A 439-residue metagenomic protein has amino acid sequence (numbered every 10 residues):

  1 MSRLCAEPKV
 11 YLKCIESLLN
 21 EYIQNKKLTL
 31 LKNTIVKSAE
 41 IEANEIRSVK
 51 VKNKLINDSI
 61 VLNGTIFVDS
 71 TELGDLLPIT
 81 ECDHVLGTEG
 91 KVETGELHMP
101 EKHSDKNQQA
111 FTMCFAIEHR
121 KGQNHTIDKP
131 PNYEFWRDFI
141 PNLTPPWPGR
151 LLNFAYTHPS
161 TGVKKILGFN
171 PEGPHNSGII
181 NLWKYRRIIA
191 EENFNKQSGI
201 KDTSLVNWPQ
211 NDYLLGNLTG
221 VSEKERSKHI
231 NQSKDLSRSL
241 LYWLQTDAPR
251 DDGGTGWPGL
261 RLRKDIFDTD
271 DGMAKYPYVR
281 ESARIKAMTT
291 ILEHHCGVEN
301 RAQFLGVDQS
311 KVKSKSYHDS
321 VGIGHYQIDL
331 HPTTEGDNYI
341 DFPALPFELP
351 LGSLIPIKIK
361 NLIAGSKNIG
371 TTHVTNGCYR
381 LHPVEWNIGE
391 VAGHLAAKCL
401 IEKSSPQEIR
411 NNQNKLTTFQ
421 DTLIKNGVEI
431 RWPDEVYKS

Functional and structural regions predicted by a protein language model:
M1-T34, S38, Q109-F115: Conserved N-terminal/central alpha/beta ligand/cofactor-binding core
K32-N33, E45-R47, L55-I66, S70-S439: Flavin (FAD/FMN)-binding glycine-rich loop and adjacent Rossmann-like elements that form
S38-I46: Well-ordered mid-protein domain cores that form the structural environment of catalytic cofactors
